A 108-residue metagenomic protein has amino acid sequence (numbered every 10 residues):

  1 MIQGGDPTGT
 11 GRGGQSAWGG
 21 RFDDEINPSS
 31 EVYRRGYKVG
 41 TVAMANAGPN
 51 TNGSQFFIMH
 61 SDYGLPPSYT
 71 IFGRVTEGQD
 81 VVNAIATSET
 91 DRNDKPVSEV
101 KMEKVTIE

Functional and structural regions predicted by a protein language model:
M1-E108: Cyclophilin-like peptidyl-prolyl cis-trans isomerases
